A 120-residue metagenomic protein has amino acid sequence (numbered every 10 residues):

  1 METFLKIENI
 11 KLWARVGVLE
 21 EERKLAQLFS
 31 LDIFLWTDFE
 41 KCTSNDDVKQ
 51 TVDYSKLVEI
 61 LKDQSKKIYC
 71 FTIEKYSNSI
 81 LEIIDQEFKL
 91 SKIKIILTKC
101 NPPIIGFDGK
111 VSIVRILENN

Functional and structural regions predicted by a protein language model:
M1-N120: N-terminal, polar/charged subdomain of small-to-medium soluble alpha/beta proteins
